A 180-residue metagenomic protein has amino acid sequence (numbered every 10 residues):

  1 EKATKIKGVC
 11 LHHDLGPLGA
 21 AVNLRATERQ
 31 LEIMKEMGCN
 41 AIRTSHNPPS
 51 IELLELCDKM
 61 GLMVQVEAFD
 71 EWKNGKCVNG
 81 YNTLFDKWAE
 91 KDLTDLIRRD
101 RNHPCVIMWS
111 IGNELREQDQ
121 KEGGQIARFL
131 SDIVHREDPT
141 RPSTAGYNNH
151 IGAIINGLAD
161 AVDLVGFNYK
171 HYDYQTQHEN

Functional and structural regions predicted by a protein language model:
E1-R128, D132, S143-T144: Active-site-adjacent substrate/metal-binding segments within catalytic domains of carbohydrate-active enzymes
Q125-N180: Extracellular glycoside hydrolase catalytic/binding regions
